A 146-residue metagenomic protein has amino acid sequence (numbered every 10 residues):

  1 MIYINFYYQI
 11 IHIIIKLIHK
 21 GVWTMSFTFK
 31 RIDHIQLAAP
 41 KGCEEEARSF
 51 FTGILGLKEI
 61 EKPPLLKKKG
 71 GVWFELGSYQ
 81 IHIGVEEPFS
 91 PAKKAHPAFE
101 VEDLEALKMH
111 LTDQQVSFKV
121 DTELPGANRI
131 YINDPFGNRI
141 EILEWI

Functional and structural regions predicted by a protein language model:
M1-V22: Short, intrinsically disordered or compositionally biased N-terminal tails of bacterial proteins
H12-I13, G21-R48, A95-P97: N-terminal beta-strand motif that seeds the catalytic metal site of vicinal oxygen chelate
M25-K30, Q114-I146: Vicinal oxygen chelate
I32-K41, V72-E75, E86-T112, I130-N133 (+1 more regions): Vicinal oxygen chelate
L37-Q80: Core segments of cupin and vicinal oxygen chelate
E46-S49, G53, E105-D113, S117: Replace "anionic and nucleotidyl ligands
P64-K67, P88-P91, T122-P125: A short beta-turn/loop motif at secondary-structure boundaries
